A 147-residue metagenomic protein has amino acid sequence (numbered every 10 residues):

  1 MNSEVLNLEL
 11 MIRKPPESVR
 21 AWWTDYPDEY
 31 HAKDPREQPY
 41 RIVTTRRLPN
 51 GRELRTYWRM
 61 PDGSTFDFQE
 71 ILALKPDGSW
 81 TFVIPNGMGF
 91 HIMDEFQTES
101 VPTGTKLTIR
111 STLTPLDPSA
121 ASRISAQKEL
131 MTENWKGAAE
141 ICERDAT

Functional and structural regions predicted by a protein language model:
M1-P49: Hydrophobic ligand-binding cavity/cleft-lining segments
V5, S79-F90, A126-G137: Short secondary-structure transition/capping segments
E17, A21, T103, K136 (+1 more regions): Replace "anionic and nucleotidyl ligands
H31, R59-K106, T112-T114: Hydrophobic-ligand binding "helix-grip"
P39, F96, G104, A138-T147: A generic structural signal for ordered secondary structure
G51-E53: Short coil-to-beta transition motif at edge beta-strands of beta-rich domains
R110-T147: A conserved amphipathic terminal alpha-helix motif
